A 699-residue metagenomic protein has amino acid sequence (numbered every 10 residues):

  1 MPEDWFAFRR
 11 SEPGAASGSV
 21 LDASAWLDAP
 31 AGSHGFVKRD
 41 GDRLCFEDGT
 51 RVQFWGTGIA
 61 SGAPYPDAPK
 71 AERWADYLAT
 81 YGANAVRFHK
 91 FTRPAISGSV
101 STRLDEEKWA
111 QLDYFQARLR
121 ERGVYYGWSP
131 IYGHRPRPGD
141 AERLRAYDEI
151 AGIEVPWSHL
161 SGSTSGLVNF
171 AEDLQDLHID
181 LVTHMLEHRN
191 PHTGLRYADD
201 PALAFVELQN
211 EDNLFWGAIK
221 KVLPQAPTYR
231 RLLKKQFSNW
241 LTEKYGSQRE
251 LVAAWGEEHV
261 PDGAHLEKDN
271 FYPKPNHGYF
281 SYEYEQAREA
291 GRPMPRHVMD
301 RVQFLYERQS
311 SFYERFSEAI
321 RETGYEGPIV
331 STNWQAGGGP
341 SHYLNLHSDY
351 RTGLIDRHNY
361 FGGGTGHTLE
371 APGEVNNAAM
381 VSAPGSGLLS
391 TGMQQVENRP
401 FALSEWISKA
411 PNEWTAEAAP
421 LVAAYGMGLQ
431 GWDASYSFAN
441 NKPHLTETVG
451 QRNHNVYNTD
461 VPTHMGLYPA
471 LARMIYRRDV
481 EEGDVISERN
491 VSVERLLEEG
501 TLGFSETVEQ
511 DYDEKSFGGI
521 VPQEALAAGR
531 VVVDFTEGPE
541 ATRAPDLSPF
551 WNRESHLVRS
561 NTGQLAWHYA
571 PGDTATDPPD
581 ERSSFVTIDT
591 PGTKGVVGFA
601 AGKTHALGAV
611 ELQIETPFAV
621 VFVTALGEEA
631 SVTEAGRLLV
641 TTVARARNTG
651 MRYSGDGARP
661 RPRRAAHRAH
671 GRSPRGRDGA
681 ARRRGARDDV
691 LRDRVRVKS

Functional and structural regions predicted by a protein language model:
M1-S33: N-terminal pre-domain segments of enzymes
A31-E318, E322-T352: Active-site mouth of glycoside hydrolases
L78, R118, L195-A198, N345-S348 (+5 more regions): A general structural signal for short secondary-structure junctions and capping/turn motifs
L119, E187, Q309-I329, A336-G337 (+2 more regions): Catalytic-core region of carbohydrate-active enzymes that cleave or remodel glycosidic bonds
H178-E187, H192-A204, D300-G337, S404-K409 (+8 more regions): Extended amphipathic secondary-structure runs
F237-W240, R301, H464-I475, V623: Short, Φ-rich (hydrophobic/aromatic) sequence segments
G364-T368: Short, charged, surface-exposed secondary-structure boundary motifs
E482-S699: Long, low-hydrophobicity ectodomains and other hydrophilic envelope-associated domains
